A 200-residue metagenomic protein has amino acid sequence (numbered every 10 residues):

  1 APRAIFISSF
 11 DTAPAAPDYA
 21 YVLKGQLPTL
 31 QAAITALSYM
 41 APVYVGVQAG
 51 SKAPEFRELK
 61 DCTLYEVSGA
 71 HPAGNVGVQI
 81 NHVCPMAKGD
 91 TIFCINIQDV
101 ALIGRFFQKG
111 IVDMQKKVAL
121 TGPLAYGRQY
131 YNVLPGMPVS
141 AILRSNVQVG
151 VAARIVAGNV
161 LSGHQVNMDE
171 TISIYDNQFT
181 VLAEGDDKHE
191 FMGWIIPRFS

Functional and structural regions predicted by a protein language model:
A1-S200: Buried, small/hydrophobic-residue-enriched core segments of structured protein domains
